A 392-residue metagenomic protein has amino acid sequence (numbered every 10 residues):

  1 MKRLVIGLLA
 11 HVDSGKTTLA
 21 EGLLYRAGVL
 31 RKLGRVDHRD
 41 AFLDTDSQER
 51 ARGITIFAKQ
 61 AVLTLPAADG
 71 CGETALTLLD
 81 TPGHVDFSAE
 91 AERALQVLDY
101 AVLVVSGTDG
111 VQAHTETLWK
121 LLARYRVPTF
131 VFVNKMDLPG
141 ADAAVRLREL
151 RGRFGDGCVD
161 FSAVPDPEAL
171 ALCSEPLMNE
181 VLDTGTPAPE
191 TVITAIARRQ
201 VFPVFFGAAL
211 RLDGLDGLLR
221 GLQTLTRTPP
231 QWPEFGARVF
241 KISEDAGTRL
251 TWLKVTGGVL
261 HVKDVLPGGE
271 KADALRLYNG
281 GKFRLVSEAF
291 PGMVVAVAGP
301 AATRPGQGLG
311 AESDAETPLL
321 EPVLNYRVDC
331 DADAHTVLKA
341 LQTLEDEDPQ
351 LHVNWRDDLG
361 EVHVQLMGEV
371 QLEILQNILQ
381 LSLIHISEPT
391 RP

Functional and structural regions predicted by a protein language model:
M1-S14, K32-L33, G107-D245, L266 (+1 more regions): P-loop NTPase catalytic nucleotide-binding module
M1-V97, A101-V105, V111, R126 (+3 more regions): P-loop NTPase switch module centered on the Walker A-proximal segment
L30-D37, A41-A58, F87, D156-F161 (+6 more regions): Active-site phosphate-binding and catalytic loops of NTP-dependent enzymes
L225-R227, W232-N325, E361: Conserved nucleotide-binding/hydrolysis modules and their immediate coupling elements across P-loop/ASCE NTPase motors
T256, R327-T336: Short, surface-exposed ligand-recognition loops at beta-strand->loop->(often short) alpha-helix junctions that present
D333-L359: Gly/Ser-centered flexible loop/linker motifs
R356-Q371: Short glycine/threonine-rich beta-strand-turn micro-motifs
I384-T390: Conserved small/polar residues in nucleotide/adenosyl-binding loops
